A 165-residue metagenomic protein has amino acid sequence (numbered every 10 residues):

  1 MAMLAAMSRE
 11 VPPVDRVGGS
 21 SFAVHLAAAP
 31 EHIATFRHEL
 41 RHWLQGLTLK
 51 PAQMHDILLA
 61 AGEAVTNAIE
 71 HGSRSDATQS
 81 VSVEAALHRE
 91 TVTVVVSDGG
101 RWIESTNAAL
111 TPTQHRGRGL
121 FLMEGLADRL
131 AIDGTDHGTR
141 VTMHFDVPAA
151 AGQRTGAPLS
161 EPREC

Functional and structural regions predicted by a protein language model:
M1-A23, I69-C165: Conserved beta-strand-loop-beta-strand hairpin that lines the nucleotide-binding pocket of ATP/GTP-utilizing enzymes
A23-T35: STAS-typified acidic loop motif
A28, L49-A52, D76: Structural signature of the histidine kinase catalytic ATP-binding subdomain
I33-L40, M123: Heptad-repeat coiled-coil signal-transmission/dimerization helices
H38-G62: Conserved short strand/loop->alpha-helix "switch" segment adjacent to the catalytic nucleotide/phosphoryl-transfer site
E63, N67: Conserved polar catalytic motif of the HATPase_c/GHKL fold
